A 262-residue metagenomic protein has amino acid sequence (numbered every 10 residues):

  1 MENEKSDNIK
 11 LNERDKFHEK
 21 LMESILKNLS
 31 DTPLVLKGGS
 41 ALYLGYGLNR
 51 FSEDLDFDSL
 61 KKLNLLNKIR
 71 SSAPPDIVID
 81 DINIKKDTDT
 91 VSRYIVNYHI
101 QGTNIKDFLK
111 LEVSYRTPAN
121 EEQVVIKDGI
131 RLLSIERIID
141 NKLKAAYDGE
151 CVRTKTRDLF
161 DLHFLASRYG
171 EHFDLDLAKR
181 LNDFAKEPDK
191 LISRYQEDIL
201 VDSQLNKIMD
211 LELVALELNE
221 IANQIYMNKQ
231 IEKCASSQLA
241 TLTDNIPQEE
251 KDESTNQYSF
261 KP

Functional and structural regions predicted by a protein language model:
M1-L34, G45-S52, S59-P262: Structured mid-to-C-terminal alpha-helical surface segments
L36-A41: Glycine-rich beta-strand-to-loop/alpha-helix junction loops that act as flexible
